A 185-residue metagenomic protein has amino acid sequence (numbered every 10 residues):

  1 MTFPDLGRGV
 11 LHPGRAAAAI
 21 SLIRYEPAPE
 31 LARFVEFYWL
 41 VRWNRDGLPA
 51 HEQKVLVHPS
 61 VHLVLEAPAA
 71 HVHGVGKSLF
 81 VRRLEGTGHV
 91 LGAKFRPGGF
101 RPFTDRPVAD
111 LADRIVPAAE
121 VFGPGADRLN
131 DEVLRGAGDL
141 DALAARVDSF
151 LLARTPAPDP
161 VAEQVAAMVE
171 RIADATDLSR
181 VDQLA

Functional and structural regions predicted by a protein language model:
M1-D182: Alpha-helical bundle regulatory/interaction domains
A185: Short, basic interhelical loop/turn and adjoining N-cap of the next helix at nucleic-acid- or acidic-partner-contacting
